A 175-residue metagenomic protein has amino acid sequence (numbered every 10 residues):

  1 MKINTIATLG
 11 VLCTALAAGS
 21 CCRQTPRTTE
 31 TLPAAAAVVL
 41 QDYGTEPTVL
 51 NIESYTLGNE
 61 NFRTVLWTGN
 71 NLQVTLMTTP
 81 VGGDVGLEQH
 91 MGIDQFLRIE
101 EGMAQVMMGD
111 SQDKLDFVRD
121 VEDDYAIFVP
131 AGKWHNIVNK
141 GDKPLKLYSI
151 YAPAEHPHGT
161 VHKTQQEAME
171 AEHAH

Functional and structural regions predicted by a protein language model:
M1-T8: Bacterial N-terminal signal peptides that target proteins for export
A17-C21: C-terminal motif of bacterial Sec signal peptides marking the signal peptidase cleavage site
C22-Q73, G86, R119, H162-H175: A short, N-terminal "cap"/entry segment at the start of jelly-roll beta-barrel domains of the cupin/DSBH fold
T75-M91: Conserved short histidine dyad/triad with adjacent acidic residue
L87, V106-M107, V129, H135-G141: Short beta-strand His + acidic residue motifs that chelate non-heme Fe in jelly-roll/DSBH and cupin folds
G92-S111: Glycine- and acidic-residue-biased ligand/ion/polar-headgroup-sensing regions
S111-A131: Short acidic-glycine-tyrosine-enriched beta hairpin
K143-H158: A short hydrophobic beta-strand segment most commonly corresponding to one strand of the jelly-roll/cupin
